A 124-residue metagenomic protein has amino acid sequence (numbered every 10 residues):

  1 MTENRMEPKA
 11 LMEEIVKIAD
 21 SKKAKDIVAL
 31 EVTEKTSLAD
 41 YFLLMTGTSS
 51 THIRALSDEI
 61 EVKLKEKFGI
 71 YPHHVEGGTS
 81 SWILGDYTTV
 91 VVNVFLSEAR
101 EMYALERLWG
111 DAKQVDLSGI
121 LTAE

Functional and structural regions predicted by a protein language model:
M1-A29, T33-E34, T51, A55 (+5 more regions): Long, contiguous binding/interaction regions
A39-Y41: Short amphipathic alpha-helical segments
L44-T46: Short hydrophobic/aromatic beta-strand micro-patches that form the beta-sheet surface supporting nucleotide- or nucleic
L64-Y71: Active-site cofactor/substrate anionic-group-binding motifs, chiefly glycine- and Lys/Arg-rich phosphate-binding loops
